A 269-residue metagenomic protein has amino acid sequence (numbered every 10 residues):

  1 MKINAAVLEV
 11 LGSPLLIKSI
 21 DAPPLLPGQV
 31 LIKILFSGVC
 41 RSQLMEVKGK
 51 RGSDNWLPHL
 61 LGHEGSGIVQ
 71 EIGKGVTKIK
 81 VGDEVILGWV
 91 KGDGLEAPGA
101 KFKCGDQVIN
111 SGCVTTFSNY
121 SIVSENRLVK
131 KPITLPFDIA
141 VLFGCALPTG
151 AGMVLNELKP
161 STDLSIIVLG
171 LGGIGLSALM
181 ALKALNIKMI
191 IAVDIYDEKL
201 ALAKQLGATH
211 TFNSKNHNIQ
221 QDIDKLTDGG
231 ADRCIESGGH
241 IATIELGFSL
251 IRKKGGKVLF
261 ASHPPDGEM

Functional and structural regions predicted by a protein language model:
N4, L16, D21, K33 (+2 more regions): Residues located in well-ordered beta-strands
P23-S37, K50-G94, P132-L135: Glycine-rich beta-strand-centered segment in the early N-terminal region that forms part of a ligand/cofactor-binding
E64-S66, E84, Y120, S165 (+2 more regions): Residue-level marker of beta-strand positions
K91-L169: NAD(P)H dinucleotide-binding glycine-rich loop of Rossmann-like/cofactor-binding domains, especially the beta1-alpha1
I133-H217, Q221: Mid-domain Rossmann-like dinucleotide-binding core that forms the NAD(H)/NADP(H) cofactor-binding site
I187, H240-M269: Glycine-rich phosphate-binding loop and adjacent beta-alpha segment of Rossmann(oid) nucleotide-cofactor-binding
D222-C234: A short acidic, Gly/Pro-enriched loop at the edge of an enzyme's catalytic core that lines a small-molecule cofactor
